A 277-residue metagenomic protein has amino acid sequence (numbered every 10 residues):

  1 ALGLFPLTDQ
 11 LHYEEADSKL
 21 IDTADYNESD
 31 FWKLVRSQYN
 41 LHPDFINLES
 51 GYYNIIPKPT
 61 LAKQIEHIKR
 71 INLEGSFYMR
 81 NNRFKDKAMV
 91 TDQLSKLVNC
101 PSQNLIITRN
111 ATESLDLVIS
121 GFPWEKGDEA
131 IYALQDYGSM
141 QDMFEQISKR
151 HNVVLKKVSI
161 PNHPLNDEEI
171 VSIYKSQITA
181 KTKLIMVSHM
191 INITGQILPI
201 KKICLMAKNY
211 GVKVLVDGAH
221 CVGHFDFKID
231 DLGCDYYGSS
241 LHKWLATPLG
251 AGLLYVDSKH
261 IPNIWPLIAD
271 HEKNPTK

Functional and structural regions predicted by a protein language model:
L2-K277: Pyridoxal 5′-phosphate
